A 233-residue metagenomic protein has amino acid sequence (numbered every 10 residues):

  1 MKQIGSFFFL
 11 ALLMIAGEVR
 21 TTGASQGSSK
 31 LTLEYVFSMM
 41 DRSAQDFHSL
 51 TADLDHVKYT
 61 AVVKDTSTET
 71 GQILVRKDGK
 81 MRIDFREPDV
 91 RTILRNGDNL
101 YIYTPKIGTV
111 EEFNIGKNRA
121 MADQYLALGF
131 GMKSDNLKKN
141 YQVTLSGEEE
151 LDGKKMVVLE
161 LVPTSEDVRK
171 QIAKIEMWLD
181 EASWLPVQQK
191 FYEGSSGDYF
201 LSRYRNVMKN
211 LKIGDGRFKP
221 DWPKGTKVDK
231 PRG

Functional and structural regions predicted by a protein language model:
M1-I4: Positively charged n-region of N-terminal signal peptides that target proteins for export
S6-A16: Bacterial N-terminal signal peptides
E18-S67, K80, W222-G233: N-terminal leader/targeting segments and the immediate start of mature chains
A52-L54, T68-T70, I83, R95 (+2 more regions): Extended beta-sheet lipid-handling architectures
T60-V62, R82, D89-T92, I102 (+4 more regions): Short beta-strands and strand-coil junctions in structured, solvent-facing domains, enriched
S67, K77, E87, L137 (+1 more regions): Residues that act as N-cap/strand-start positions at coil-to-secondary-structure junctions
Q72-Q124, E193-S196, F200: An acidic-aromatic
E111, L126, F130, N136-K139 (+1 more regions): Gly/Pro-enriched, hydrophobic low-complexity segments that function as extracytoplasmic propeptides/linkers
